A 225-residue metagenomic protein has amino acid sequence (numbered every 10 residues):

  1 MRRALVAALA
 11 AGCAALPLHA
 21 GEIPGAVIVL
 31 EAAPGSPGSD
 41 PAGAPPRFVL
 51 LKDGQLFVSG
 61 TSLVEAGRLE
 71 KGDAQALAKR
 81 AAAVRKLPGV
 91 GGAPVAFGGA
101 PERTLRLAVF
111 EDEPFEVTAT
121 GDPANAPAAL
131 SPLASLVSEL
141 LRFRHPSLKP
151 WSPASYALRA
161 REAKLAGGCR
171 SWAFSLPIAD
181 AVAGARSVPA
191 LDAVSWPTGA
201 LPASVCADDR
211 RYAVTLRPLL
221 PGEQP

Functional and structural regions predicted by a protein language model:
M1-A4: Positively charged n-region of N-terminal signal peptides that target proteins for export
V6-A15: Bacterial N-terminal signal peptides
L18-P37, V90-P225: Short, well-ordered, aromatic-rich surface patches in folded extracellular/luminal domains
D40-T61, A179-V188: Short, flexible N-terminal segments of the mature chain
A42, E65-D73, N125-P132: Extracytoplasmic/periplasmic, Sec-exported soluble proteins
P46-F48, E65-G67, D112-T118: Short beta-strand segments
L50, L77, L105-L107: Residue-level detector of buried hydrophobic side-chain packing in well-ordered secondary-structure elements
L56-G89: A short-motif feature that recognizes glycine-rich, charge-decorated loops that bind or process nucleotide phosphates
